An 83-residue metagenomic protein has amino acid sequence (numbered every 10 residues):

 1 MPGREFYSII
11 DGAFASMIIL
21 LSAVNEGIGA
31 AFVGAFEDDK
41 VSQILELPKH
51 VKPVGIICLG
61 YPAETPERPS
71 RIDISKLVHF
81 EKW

Functional and structural regions predicted by a protein language model:
M1, Q43, P66-S70: Short, well-ordered secondary-structure micro-motifs
P2-I44: Small-aliphatic-rich amphipathic alpha-helix that forms the alpha element of a beta-alpha
G12, S16, K49, I74-K82: Generic structural "secondary-structure junction" signal
I28-A30, V51-G55: A short pocket-lining beta-strand/turn micro-motif at the edge of beta-sheets
V41-P53: Short, electropositive alpha-helical surface patch
G55-W83: C-terminal helix-cap and adjacent tail motif
